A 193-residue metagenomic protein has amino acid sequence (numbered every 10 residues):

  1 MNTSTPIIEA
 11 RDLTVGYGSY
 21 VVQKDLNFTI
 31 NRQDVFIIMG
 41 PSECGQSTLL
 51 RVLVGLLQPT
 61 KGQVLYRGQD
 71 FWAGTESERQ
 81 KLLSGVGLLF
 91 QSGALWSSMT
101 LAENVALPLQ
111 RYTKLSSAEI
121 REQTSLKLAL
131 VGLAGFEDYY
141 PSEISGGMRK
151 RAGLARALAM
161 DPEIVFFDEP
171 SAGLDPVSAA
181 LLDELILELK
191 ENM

Functional and structural regions predicted by a protein language model:
V54: Helix-to-loop junction immediately C-terminal to a conserved catalytic motif
G62-W72: Conserved ABC transporter NBD signature motif
D70, S117-F136, L187: Conserved ABC ATPase "signature" region
Y140-I144, M148: Conserved ABC ATPase signature
A159-E163: A short, proline-enriched helix->beta-strand linker immediately N-terminal to the Walker B motif in ABC-type P-loop
V165-D168: Catalytic Walker B motif of ABC-type/P-loop ATPase nucleotide-binding domains
